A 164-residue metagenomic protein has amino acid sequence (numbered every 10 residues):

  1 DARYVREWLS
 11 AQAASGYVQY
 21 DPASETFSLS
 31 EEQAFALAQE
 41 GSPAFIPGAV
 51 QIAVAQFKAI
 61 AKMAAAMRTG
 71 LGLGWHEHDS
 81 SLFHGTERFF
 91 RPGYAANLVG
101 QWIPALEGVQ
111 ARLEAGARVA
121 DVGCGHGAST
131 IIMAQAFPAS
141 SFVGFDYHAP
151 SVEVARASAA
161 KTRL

Functional and structural regions predicted by a protein language model:
R3: Key DNA-contact positions within bacterial/archaeal DNA-binding proteins
R6, S10-A117: Conserved Class I S-adenosyl-L-methionine-dependent methyltransferase catalytic core
K58, S81, A128, Y147-P150: Generic recognition of stable, solvent-exposed alpha-helical segments in well-folded globular domains
L73, A128-T130: Short, flexible micro-motifs
R118-A120, T130-L164: Class I SAM-dependent methyltransferase SAM/SAH-binding core
G123-G127: Class I SAM-dependent methyltransferase "Motif I" SAM/SAH-binding loop
